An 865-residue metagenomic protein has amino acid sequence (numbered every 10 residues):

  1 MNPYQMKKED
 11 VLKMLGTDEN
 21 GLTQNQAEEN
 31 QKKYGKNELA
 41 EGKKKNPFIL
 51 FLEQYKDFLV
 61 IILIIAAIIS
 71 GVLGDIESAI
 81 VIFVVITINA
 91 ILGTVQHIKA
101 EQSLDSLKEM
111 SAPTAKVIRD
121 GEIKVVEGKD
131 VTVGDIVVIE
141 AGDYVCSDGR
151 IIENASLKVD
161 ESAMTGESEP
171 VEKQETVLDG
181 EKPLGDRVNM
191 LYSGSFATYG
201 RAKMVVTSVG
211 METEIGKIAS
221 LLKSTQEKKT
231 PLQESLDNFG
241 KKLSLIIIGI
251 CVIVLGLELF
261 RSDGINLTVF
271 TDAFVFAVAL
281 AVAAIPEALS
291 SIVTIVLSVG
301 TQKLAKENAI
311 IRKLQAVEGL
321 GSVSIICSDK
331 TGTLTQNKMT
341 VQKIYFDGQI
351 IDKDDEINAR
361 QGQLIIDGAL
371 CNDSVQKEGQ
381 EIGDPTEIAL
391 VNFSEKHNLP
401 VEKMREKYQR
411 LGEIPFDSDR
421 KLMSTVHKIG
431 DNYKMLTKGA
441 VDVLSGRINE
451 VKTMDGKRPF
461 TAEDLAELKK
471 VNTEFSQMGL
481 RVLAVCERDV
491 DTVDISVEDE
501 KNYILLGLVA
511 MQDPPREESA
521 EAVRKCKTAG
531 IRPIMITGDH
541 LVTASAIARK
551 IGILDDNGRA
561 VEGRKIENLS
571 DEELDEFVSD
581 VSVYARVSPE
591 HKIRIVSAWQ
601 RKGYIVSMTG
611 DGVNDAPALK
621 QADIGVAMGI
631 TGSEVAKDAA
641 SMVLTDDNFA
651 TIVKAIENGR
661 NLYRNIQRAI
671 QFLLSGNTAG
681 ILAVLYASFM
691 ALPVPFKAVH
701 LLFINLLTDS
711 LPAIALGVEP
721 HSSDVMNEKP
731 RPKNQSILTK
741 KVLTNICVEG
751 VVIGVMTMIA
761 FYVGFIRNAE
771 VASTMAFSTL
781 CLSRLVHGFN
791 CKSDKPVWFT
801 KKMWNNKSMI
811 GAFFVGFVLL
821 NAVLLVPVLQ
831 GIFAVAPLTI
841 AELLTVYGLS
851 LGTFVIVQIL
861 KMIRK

Functional and structural regions predicted by a protein language model:
M1-N727, I737-L738, V751, Y762 (+3 more regions): Conserved cytosolic headpiece of P-type ATPases
T708, I753, T774-G788: Generic alpha-helical transmembrane segments
P732-G750, E770-T774: Membrane-water interface at loop-to-transmembrane-helix junctions
M756: C-terminal catalytic subdomain
C791: A C-terminal functional module that forms or caps the active site or interfaces directly with catalytic machinery
